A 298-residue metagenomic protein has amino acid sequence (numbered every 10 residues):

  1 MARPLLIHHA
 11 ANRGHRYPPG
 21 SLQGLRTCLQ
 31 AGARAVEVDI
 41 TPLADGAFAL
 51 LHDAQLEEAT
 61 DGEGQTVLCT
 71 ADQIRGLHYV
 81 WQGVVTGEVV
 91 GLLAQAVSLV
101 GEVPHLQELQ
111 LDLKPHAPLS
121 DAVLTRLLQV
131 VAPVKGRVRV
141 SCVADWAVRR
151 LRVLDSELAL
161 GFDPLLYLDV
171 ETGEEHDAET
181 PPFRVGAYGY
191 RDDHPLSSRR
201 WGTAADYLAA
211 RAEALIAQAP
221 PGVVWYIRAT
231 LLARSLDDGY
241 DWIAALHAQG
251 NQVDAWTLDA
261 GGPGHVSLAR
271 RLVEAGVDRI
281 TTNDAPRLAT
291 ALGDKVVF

Functional and structural regions predicted by a protein language model:
M1-F298: Phosphate-group recognition and catalysis centered on beta-loop-alpha active-site segments
